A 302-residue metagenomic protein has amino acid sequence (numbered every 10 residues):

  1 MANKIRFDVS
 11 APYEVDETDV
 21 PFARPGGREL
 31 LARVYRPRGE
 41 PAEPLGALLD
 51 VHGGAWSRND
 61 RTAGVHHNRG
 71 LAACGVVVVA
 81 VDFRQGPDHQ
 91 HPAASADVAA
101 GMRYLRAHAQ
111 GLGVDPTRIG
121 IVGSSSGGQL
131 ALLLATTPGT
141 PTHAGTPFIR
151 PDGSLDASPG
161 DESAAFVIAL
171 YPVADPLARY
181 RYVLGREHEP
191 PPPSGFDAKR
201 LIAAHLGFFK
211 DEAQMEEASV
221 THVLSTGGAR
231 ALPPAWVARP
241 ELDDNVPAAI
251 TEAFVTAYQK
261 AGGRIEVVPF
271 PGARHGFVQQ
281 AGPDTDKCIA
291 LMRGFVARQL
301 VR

Functional and structural regions predicted by a protein language model:
M1-R302: Alpha/beta-hydrolase superfamily serine-hydrolase fold, recognizing
